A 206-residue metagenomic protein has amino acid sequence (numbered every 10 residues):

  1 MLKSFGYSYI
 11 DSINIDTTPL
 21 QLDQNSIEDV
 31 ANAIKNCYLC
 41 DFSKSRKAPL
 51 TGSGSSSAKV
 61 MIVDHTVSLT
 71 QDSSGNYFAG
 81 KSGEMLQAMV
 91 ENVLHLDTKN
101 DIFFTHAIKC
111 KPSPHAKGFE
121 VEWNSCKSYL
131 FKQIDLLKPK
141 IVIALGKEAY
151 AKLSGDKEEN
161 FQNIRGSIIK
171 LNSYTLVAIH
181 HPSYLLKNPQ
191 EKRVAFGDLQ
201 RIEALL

Functional and structural regions predicted by a protein language model:
M1-L206: A polyanion-binding, active-site-adjacent surface
